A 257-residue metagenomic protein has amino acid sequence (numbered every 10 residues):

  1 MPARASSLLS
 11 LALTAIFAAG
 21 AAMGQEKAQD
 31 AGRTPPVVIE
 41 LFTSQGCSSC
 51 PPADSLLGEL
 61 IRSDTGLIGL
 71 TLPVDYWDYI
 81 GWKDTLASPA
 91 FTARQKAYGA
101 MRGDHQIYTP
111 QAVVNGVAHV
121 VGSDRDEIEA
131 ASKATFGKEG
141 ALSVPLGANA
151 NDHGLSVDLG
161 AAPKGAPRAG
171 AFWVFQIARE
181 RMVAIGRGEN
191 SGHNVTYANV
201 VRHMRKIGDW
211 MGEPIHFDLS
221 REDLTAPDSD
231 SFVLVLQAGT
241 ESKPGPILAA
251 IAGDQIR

Functional and structural regions predicted by a protein language model:
M1-A5: N-terminal secretory signal peptides that target proteins for export/translocation
S7-G20: Bacterial N-terminal signal peptides
G24-Q25, D218: N-terminal, cleavable Sec-dependent signal peptides of secreted/periplasmic/extracellular proteins
Q25-Y108: Active-site-proximal cofactor/substrate-binding loop regions of enzyme domains
K83-H105, T109, V117-R257: Short, conserved sequence motifs used for protein processing/export or organelle targeting and for catalysis
A112: Ligand-binding face of N-terminal immunoglobulin V-set domains in extracellular IgSF glycoproteins
